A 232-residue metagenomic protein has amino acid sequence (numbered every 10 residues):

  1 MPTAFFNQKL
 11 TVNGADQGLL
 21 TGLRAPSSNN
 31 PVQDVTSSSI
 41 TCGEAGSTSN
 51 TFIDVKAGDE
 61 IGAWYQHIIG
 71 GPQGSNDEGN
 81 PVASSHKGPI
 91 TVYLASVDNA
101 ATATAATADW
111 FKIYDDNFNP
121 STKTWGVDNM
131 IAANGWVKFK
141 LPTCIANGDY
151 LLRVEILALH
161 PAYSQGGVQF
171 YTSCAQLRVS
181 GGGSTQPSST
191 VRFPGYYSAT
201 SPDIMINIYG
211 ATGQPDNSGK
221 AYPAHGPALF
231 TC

Functional and structural regions predicted by a protein language model:
M1-I90, V97-W136, A162-C232: Peripheral, solvent-exposed domain-edge segments that often transition into intrinsically disordered/low-complexity
A57, A146-N147: Surface-exposed loops/turns
G135-I145: Signal that preferentially marks extracellular ectodomain short beta-strand elements of beta-sandwich modules
N147, H160-Y163: Short acidic/glycine-rich loop or secondary-structure boundary segments that cap or lie
Y150-V154: A short tyrosine-centered beta-strand micro-motif
E155-L159: Beta-strand-rich extracellular modules
